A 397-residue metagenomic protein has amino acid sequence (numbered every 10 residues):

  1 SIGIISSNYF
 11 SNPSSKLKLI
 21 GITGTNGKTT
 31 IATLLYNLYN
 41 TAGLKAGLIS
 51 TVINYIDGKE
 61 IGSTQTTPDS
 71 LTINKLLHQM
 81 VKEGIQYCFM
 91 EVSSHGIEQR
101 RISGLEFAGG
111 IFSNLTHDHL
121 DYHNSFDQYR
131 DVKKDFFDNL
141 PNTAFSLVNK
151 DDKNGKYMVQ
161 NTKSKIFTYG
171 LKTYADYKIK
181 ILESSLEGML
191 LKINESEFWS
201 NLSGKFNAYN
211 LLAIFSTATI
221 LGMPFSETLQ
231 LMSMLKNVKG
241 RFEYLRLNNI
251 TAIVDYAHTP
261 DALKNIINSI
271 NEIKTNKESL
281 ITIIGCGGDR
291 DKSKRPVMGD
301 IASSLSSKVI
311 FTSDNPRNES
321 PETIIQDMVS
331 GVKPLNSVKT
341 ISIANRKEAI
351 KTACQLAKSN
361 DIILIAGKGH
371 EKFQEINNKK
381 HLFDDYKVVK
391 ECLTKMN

Functional and structural regions predicted by a protein language model:
I2, E98-R100, L120-D121, K156-Y157 (+5 more regions): Glycine/Thr-rich phosphate-binding loops of Rossmann-like dinucleotide-binding domains
I2-K150, N154-K163, L212, A218 (+1 more regions): Phosphate-binding loop of NTP-binding sites
T25, T51, N149, L171 (+3 more regions): Cofactor-binding loop segments of dinucleotide-utilizing enzymes, especially the Rossmann-like FAD- and NAD(P)+-binding
A46, Y87-C88, I166, L280 (+2 more regions): Hydrophobic anchor at the start of a short beta-strand that flanks the dinucleotide cofactor-binding loop
G47, F167, Y177, S196 (+2 more regions): Structural signal for short hydrophobic segments within the conserved structured cores of catalytic domains across
S94-I97, K153, T173-A175, K236-N237 (+1 more regions): Short acidic loop-to-helix transition motifs that present clustered carboxylates
H123-R130, K134, Q160-K264: Adenine nucleotide phosphate-binding catalytic loops in nucleotide-utilizing enzymes
A213-S226, Q230-G240, Y244-N397: ATP-dependent carboxylate-amine ligase
